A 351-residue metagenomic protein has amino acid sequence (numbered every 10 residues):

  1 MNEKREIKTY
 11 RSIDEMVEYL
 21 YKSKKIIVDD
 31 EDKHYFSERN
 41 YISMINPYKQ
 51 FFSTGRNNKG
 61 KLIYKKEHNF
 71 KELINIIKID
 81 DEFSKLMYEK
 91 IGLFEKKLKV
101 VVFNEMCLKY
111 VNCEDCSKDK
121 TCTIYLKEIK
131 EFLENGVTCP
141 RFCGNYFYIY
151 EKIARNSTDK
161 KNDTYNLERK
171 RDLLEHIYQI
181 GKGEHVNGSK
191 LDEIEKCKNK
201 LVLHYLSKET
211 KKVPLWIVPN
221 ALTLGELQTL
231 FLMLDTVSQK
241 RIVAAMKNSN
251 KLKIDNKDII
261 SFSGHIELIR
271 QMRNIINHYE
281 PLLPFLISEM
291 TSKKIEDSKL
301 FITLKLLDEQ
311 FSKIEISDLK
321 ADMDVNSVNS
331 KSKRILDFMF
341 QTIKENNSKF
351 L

Functional and structural regions predicted by a protein language model:
M1-L351: Amphipathic alpha-helical interface elements
